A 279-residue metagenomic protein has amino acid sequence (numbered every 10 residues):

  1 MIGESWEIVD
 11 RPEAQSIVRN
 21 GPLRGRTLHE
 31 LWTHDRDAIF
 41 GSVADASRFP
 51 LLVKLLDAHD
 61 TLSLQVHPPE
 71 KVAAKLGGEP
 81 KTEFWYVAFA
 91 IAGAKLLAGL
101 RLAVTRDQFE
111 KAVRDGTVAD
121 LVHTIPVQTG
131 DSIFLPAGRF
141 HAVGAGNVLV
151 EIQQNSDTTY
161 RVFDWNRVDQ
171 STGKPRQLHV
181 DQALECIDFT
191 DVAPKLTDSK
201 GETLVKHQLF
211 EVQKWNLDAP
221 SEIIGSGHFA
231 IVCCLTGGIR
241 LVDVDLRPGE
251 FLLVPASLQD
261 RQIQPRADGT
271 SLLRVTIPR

Functional and structural regions predicted by a protein language model:
M1-V104, D164-D188, V212, R274 (+1 more regions): Transition-metal
R48, L56-T61, P69, E79-P80 (+4 more regions): Ligand-binding loop in jelly-roll beta-barrel domains
V53-K54, L62, E83-Y86, T124-I125 (+4 more regions): His/acidic/aromatic-lined binding-pocket segments of jelly-roll/cupin-type domains and related regulatory beta-sandwich
L102-D115, G225-C233: Short, basic/aromatic beta-hairpin or loop at an interaction surface
A112-T158: Loop-centered beta-sheet repeat module
L121-F134, V148, R240-D260: Short acidic-glycine-tyrosine-enriched beta hairpin
T159-S226: C-terminal amphipathic alpha-helical segment
S221-E222, T236-V242: Short beta-strand segments in beta-sandwich/barrel cores
